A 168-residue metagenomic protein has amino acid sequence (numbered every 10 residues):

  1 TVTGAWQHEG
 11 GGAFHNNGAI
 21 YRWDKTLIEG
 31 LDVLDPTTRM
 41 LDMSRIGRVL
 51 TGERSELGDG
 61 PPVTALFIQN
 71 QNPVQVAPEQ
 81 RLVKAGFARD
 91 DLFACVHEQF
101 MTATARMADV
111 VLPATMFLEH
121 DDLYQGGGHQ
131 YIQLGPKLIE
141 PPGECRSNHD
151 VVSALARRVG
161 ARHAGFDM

Functional and structural regions predicted by a protein language model:
T1-H8, M116, K137, R157-A164: Generic secondary-structure signature for well-ordered alpha-helical cores
V2-R106, T115-L123: Extended redox/cofactor-interaction regions of prokaryotic respiratory oxidoreductases
Y21, Y124, Y131, H149 (+1 more regions): Sequence-level detector for tyrosine residue identity
F67, L138-M168: N-terminal leader/propeptide and maturation segments of large enzyme subunits in energy/redox metabolism and hydrolases
D109: Catalytic, metal-anchored helix/loop core of enzyme active sites in primary metabolism
L118-P141, V152, A156: Glycine/threonine-rich phosphate-binding loop and adjacent beta-strand/alpha-helix elements that clamp
